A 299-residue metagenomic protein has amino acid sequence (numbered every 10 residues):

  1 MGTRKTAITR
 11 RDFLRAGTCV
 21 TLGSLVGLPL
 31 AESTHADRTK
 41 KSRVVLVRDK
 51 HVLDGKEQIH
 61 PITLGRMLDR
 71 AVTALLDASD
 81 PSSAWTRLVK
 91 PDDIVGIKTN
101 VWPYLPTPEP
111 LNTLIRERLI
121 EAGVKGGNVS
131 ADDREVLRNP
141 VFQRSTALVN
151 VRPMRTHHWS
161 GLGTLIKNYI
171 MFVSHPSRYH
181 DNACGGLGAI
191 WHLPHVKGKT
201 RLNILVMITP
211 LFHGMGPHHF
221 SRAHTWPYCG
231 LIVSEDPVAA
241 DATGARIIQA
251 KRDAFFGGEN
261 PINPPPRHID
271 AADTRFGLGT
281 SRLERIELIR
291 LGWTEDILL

Functional and structural regions predicted by a protein language model:
G2-L299: N-terminal and secondary-structure boundary signal
